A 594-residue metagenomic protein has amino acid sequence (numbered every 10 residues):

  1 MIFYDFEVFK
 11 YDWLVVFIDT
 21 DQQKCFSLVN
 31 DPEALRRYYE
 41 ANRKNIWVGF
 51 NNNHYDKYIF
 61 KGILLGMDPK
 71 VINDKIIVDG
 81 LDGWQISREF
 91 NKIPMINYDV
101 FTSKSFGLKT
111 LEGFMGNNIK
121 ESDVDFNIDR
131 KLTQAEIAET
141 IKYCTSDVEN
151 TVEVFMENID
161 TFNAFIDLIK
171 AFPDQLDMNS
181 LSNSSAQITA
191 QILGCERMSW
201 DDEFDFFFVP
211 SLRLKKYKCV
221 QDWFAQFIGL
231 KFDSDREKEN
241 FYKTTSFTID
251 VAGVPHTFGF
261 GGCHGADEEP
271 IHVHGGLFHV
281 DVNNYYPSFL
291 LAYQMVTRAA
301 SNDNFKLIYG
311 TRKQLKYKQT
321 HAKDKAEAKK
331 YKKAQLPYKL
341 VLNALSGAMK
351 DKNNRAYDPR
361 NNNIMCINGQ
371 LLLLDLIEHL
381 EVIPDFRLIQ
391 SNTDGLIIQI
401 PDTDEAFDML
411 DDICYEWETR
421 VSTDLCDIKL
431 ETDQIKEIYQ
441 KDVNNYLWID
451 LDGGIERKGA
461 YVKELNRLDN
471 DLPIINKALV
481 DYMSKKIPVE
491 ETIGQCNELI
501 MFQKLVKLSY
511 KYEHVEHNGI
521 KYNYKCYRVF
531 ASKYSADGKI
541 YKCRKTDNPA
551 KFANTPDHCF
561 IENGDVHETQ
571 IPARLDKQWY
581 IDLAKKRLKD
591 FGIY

Functional and structural regions predicted by a protein language model:
M1-D19, N284-F289: Gly/Thr-rich phosphate-binding beta-strand-loop-beta motif of the actin/hexokinase/Hsp70
F6, L28-V29, V48-N52, V280 (+2 more regions): Short His-Asn-centered micro-motif
D21-T110: Conserved DEDDh/DEDDy metal-dependent 3′-5′ exonuclease domain
G66-D74, Q294-D303, D411: Cytochrome P450 catalytic domain signature, combining two hallmark sequence patches
Q85-I93, V100-T102, Q175-N179, E431-L447: Short, conserved secondary-structure transition motifs
M95, F101-L108, D123-A135, D250-L376 (+2 more regions): Helical catalytic core of nucleic-acid polymerases
N117-S122, I128-N283, H379-E381, F386-P401 (+7 more regions): Conserved "right-hand" nucleotidyltransferase catalytic core of DNA-directed polymerases
T245, F407-Y594: C-terminal, non-catalytic extensions of nucleic-acid polymerases
